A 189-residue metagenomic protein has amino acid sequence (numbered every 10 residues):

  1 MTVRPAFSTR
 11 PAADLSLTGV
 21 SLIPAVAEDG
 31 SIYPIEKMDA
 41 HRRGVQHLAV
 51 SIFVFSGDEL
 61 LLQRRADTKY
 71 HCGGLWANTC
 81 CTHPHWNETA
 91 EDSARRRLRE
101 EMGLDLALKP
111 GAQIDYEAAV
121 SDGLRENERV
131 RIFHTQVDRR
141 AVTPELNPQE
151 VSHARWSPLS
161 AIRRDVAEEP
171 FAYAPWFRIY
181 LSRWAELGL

Functional and structural regions predicted by a protein language model:
T2-S8, E36-K37, G74, D115-L189: Nudix hydrolase/Nudix homology domain
F7-S51: Acidic, metal-coordinating catalytic segment for phosphate/diphosphate chemistry, firing primarily on the Nudix
S21-I23, L48-V50, D58, R131 (+1 more regions): Change "...and in nucleic-acid phosphodiester-cleaving endonucleases..." to "...and in nucleic-acid processing enzymes
A25, V54, L62, H134-T135 (+1 more regions): Conserved hydrophobic "DFG−1" position in protein kinase catalytic cores
A27-I32, D58, G74, G123: Detector for glycine-centered tight turns/loop "hinges" at secondary-structure junctions
H41-G44, K69-G73, A154: A short local loop/turn or secondary-structure capping micro-motif enriched for an aromatic residue
A49-H83: A glycine-rich, hydrophobic loop/mini-helix early in the fold
L62, A77-A112, F133: The catalytic Nudix box helix
